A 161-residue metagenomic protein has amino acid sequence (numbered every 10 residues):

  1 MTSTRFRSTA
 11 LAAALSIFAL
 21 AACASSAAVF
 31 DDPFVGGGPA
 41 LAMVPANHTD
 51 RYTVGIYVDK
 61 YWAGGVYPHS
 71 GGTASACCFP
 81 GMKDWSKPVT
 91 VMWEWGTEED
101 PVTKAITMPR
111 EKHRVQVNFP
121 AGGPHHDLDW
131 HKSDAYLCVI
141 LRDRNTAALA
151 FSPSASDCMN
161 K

Functional and structural regions predicted by a protein language model:
T2-A13: Bacterial N-terminal signal peptides that target proteins for export
F18-A22: C-terminal motif of bacterial Sec signal peptides marking the signal peptidase cleavage site
A24-A27: Bacterial signal peptide processing site
G36, M82-S86, R110, K132: Surface-exposed coil/turn segments at beta-strand junctions on protein surfaces, enriched
G36-A42: Short coil/turn motif common to extracellular beta-sandwich-like domains
M43-R51: Structural motif
G55-D100: Tryptophan-paired
W93-K161: Beta-strand-rich cores of mature extracytoplasmic or soluble domains
